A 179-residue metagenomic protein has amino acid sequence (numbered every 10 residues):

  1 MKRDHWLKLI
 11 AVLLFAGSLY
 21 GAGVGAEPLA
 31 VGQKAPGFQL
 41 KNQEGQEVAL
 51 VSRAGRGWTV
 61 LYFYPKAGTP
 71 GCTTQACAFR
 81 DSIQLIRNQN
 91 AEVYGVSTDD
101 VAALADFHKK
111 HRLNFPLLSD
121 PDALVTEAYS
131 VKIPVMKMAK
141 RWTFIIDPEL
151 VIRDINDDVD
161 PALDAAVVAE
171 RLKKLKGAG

Functional and structural regions predicted by a protein language model:
D4-W6, G17-G37: N-proximal helix/coil linker or "cap" segments that precede and/or mark the start of modular domains
A35-P36, W58, K140-W142: Short loop/turn microsegments at loop-to-beta-strand junctions
F38-W58: A short beta-strand-turn-helix
V51-T73: Short active-site neighborhood of thiol/selenol oxidoreductases, capturing the structured segment around
G68, T73-L113, A123-V125: Structural microenvironment flanking redox-active thiols in thiol-disulfide oxidoreductases
N114-F115, I133-F144: Structural micro-motif
A139-G179: Thiol-/selenol-based redox modules, centered on thioredoxin-like and closely related oxidoreductase domains
